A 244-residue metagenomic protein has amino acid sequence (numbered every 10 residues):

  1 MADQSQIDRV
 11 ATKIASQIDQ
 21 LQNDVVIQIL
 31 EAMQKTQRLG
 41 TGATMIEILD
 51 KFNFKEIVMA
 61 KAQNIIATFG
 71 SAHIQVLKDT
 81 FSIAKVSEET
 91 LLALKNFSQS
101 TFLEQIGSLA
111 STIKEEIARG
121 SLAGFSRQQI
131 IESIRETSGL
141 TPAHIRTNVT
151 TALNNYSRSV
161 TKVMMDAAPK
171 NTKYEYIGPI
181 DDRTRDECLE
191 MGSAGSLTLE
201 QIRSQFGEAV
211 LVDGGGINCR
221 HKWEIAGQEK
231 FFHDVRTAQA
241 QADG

Functional and structural regions predicted by a protein language model:
M1-L140, G227-G244: N-terminal leader/targeting and assembly helices and adjacent pre-domain segments
E136-A242: Acidic, glycine-rich two-metal-ion catalytic cores of nucleic acid-processing enzymes
